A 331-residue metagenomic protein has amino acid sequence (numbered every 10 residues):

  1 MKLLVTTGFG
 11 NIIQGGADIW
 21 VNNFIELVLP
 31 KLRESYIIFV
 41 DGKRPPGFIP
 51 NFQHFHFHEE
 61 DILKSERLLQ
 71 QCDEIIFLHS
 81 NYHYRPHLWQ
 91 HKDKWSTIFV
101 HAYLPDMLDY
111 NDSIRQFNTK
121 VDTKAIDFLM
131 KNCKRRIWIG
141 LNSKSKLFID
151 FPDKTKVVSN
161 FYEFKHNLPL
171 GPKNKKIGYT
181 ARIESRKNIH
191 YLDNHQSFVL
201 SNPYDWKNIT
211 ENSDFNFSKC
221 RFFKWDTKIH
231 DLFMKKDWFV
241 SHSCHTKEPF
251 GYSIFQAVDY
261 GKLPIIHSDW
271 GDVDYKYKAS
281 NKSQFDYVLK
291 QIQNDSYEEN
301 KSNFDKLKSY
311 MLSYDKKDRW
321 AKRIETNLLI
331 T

Functional and structural regions predicted by a protein language model:
V5-T6, P169-K187, Q196-V199: Conserved donor-binding/catalytic core segment of Leloir-type glycosyltransferases
T6-N22, K187, E248: A short, glycine/small-residue-rich beta-strand->loop->alpha-helix junction that serves as a flexible
F57-L63, D214-F233: Conserved active-site histidine-acidic residue motif and adjacent donor-binding/catalytic loop of glycosyltransferases
L104-D106, N142-K144, V157-N167, Y204-W206: Short beta-strand->alpha-helix junction loop in the catalytic core of nucleotide-activated group-transfer enzymes
L104-L108, D112-W138, M234: Membrane-proximal helix-turn-helix segments that form the acceptor-binding/catalytic region of lipid-linked
V240-S253, S268-Y275: Nucleotide-sugar-dependent
D259-H267: Short hydrophobic beta-strand element within catalytic cores of glycosyltransferases and related nucleotide-activated
K282-D286, Q293-T331: A charged, aromatic-enriched C-terminal amphipathic alpha-helix characteristic of glycosyltransferases across folds
